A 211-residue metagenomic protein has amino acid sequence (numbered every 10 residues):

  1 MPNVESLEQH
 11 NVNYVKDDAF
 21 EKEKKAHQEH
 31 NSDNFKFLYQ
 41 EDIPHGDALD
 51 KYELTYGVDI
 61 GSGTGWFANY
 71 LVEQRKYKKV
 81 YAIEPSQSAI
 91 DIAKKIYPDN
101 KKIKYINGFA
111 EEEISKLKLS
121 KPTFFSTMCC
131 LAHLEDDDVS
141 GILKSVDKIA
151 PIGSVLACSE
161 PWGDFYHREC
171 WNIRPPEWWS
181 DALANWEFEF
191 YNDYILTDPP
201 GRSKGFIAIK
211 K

Functional and structural regions predicted by a protein language model:
M1-L54, I60-K102, N107-L117, L134-G141 (+2 more regions): Class I (Rossmann-like) S-adenosyl-L-methionine-dependent methyltransferase catalytic domain, capturing the SAM-binding
T55, T123: Conserved acidic residues
S126: A conserved beta-strand element that flanks and buttresses the S-adenosyl-L-methionine
C129-H133: Short catalytic micro-motifs in class I SAM-dependent methyltransferases
K148-I149: Conserved helix-to-beta-strand junction in the class I
